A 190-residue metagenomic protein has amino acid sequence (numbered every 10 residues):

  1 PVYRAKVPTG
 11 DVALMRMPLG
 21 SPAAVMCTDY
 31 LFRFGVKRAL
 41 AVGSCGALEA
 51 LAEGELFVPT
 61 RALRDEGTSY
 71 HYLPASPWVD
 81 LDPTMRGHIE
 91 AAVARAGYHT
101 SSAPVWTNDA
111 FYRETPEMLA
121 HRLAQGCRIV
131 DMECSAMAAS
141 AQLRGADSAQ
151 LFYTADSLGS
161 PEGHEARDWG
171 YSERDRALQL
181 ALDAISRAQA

Functional and structural regions predicted by a protein language model:
P1-H88, L143: Metabolite-binding pocket within alpha/beta catalytic cores that recognizes anionic/polar moieties
P22-V25, M132-M137: Short glycine/serine/threonine-rich phosphate/pyrophosphate-binding segments that cradle anionic phosphate groups
K37-R38, R128, D147: Short acidic/polar active-site loop segments enriched in Thr and Asp
D65-T68, R113-T115, S157-E162: Short acidic/His/Gly/Ser-rich catalytic and metal-binding motifs that mark active-site loops of diverse hydrolases
S76-Q125: Active-site rim beta-loop-alpha module in soluble metabolic enzymes
H88-A96, S140, L180-A188: Generic non-transmembrane alpha-helical segments
S135-G170: Zn-dependent metallopeptidase/amidohydrolase metal-coordination segment
L158-A190: His/Asp/Glu-rich mid-to-C-terminal helical/loop segments that flank catalytic regions of hydrolases
